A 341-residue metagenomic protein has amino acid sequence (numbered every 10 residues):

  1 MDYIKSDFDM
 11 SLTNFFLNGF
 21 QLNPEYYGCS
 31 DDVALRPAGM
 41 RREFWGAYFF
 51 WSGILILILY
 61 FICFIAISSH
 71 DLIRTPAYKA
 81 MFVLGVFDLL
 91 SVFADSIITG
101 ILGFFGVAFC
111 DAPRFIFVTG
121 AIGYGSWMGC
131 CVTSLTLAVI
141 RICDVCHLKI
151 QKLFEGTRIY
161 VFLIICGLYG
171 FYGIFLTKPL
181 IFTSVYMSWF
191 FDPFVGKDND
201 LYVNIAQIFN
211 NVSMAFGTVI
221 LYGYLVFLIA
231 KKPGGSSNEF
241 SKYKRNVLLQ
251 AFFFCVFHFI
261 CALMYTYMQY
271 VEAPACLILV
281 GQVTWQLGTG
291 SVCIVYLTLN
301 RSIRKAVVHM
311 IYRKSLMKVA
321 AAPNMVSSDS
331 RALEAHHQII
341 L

Functional and structural regions predicted by a protein language model:
M1-L341: Seven-transmembrane-like multi-pass membrane architecture, highlighting hydrophobic TM helices and the outer-facing
